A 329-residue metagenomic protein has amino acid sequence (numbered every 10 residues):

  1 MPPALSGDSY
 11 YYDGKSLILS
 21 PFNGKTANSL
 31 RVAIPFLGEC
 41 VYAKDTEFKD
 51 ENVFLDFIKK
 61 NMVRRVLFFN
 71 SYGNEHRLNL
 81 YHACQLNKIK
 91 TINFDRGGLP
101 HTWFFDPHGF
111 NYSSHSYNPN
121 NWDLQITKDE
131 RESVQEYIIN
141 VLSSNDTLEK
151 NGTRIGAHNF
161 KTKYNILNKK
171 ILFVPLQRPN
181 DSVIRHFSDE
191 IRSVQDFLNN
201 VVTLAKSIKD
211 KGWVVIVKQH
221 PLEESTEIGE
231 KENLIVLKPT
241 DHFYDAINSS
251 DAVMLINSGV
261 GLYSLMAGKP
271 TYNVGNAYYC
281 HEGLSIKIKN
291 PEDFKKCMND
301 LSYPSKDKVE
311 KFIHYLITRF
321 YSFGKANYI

Functional and structural regions predicted by a protein language model:
M1-S20: N-terminal subdomain of nucleotide-sugar transferases
P2-A4, D95-R96, K169-V183, Q219-H220 (+1 more regions): Short loop/turn segments at strand-loop or loop-helix junctions that form parts of catalytic or ligand-binding pockets
N28-N118: Active-site and donor-binding regions of nucleotide-sugar-utilizing enzymes
F68-L78, P239-K287: A donor-sugar binding/catalytic signature common to diverse glycosyltransferases and related nucleotide-sugar
Q85-A157: Active-site-proximal region of nucleotide-activated glycan assembly enzymes, centered on histidine/acidic-rich loops
V141-H186, E190: Active-site cores of enzymes that catalyze phosphoryl transfer or operate on phosphate-rich substrates
F197-K238: Catalytic donor nucleotide-activated moiety binding site of glycosyltransferases and closely related
V260-G324: Catalytic binding pocket for nucleotide-activated donors in carbohydrate/polymer assembly enzymes
